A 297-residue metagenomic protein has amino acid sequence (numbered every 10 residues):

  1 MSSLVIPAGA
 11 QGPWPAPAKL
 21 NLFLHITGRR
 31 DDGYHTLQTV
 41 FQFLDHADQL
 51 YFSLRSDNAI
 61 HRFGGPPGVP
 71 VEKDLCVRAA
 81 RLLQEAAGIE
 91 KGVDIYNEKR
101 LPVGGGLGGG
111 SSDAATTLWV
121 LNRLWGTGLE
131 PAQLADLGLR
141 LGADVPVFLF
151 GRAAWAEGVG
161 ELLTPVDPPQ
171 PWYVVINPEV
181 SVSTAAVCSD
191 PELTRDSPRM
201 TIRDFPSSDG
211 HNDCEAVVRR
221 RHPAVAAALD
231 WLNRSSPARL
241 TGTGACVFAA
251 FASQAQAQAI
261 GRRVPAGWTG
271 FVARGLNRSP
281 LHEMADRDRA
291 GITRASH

Functional and structural regions predicted by a protein language model:
S2-G104, R123-A132, V159, N177-E179: ATP-binding N-lobe of GHMP and related small-molecule kinases
S2-P15, N21-T36, T127-P237, A250-H297: ATP-dependent small-molecule kinase catalytic core of the GHMP/sugar-kinase superfamily and closely related
L22, L50-F52, C76, G110 (+4 more regions): Residue-level signal for inorganic ion chemistry
S56-V69, T117, L139, D204-N212: Short, basic/glycine-rich phosphate-binding loops at helix/coil junctions that contact nucleotide phosphates
A80-Q84, N122, S236, G261-V264: Conserved hydrophobic residues forming the short capping helix/wall of the S-adenosyl-L-methionine
R81, T116-N122, D136-L139, P146: A broadly conserved amphipathic alpha-helix scaffold signal in soluble, globular proteins
Y96-W125, A143, P237-F251: Glycine/serine-rich anion-binding loops at beta->alpha junctions that coordinate negatively charged ligand groups
